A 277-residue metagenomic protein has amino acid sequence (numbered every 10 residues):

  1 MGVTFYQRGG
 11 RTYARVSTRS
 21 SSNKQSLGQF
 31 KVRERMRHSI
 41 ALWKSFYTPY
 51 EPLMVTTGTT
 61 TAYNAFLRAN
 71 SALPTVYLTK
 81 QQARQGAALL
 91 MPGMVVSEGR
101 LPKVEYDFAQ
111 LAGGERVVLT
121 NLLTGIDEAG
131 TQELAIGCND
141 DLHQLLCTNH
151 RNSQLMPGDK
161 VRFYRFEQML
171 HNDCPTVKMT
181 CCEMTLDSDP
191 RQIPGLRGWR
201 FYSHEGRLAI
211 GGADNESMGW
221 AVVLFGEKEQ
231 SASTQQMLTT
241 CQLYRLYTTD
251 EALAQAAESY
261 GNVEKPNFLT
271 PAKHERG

Functional and structural regions predicted by a protein language model:
M1-A112: Long, polar/Ser/Thr-enriched low-complexity segments that form simple helices or flexible linkers at protein ends
F5, E133, T240-Y244: Generic structural motif
L27, V95, R100-L101, D107-V117 (+3 more regions): Intrinsically disordered, low-complexity, basic-enriched segments
R35, L155, D214-N215: Solvent-exposed loop and beta-edge segments used for protein-protein assembly and interaction
E98-M156: Contiguous beta-strand segments within globular domains
D107-A109, T120, G137-N139, F166 (+3 more regions): A structural detector for beta-sheet-dominated domains
A135, Q144-M184, W220-E227: Extended low-complexity, serine/threonine- and proline-enriched intrinsically disordered segments
D173-G277: Extended, charged low-complexity segments that frequently continue into or abut oligomerization scaffolds
